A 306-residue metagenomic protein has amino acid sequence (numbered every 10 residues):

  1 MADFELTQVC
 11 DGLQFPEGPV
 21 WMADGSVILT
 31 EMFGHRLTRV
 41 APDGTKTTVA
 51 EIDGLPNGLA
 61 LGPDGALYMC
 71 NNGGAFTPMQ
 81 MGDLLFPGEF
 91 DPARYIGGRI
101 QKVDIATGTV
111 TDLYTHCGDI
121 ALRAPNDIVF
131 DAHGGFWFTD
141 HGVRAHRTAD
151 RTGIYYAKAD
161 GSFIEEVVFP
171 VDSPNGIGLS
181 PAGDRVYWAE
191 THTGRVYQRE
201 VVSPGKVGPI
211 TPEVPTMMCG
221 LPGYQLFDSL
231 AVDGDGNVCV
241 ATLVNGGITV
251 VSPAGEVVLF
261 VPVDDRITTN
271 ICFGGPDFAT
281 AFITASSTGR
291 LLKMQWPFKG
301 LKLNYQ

Functional and structural regions predicted by a protein language model:
M1-Q306: Sequence-structural signature of mature extracellular/luminal beta-sheet repeat domains, prominently beta-propellers
